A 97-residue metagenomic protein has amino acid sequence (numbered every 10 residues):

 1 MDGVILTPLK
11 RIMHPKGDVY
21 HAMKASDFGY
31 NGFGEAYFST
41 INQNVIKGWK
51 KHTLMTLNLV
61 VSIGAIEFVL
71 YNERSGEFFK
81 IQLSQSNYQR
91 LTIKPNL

Functional and structural regions predicted by a protein language model:
M1-R90: Non-catalytic, conserved peripheral segments adjacent to functional cores
P95-N96: Extracellular beta-helix/beta-solenoid repeat scaffolds
